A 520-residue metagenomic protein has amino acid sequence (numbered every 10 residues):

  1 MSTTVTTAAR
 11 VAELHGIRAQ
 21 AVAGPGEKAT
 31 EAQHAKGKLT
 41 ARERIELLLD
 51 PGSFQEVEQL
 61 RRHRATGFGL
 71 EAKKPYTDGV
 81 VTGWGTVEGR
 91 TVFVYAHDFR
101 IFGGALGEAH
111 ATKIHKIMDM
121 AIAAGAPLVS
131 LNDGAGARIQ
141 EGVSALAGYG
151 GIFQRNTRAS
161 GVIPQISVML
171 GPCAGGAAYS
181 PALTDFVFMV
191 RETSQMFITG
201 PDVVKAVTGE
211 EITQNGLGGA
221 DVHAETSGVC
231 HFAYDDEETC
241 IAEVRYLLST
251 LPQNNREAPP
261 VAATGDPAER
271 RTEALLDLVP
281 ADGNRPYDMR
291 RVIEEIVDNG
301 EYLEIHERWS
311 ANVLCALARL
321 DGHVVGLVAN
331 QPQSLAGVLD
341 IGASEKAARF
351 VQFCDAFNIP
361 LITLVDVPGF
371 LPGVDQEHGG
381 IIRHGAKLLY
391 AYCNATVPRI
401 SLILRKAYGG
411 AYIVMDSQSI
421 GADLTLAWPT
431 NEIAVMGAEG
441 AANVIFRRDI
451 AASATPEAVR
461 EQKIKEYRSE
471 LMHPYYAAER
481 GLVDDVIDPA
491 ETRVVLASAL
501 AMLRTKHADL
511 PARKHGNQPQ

Functional and structural regions predicted by a protein language model:
M1-Q520: Ligand-binding clefts of soluble mixed alpha/beta catalytic domains
